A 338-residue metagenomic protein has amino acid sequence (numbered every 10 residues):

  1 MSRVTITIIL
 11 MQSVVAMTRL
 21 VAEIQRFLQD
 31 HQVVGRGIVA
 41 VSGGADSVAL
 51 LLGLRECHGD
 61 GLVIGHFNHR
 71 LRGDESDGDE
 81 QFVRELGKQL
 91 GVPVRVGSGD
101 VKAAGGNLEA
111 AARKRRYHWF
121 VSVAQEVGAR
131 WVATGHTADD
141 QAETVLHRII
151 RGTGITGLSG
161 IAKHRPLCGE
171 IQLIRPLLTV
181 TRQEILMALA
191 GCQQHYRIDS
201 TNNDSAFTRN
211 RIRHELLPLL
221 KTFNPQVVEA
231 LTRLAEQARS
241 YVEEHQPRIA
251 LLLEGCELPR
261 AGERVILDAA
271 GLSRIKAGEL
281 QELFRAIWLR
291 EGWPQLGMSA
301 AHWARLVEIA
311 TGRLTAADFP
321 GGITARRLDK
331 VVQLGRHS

Functional and structural regions predicted by a protein language model:
S2-A45, V63, F67-H69, G99-V101 (+4 more regions): AMP-forming adenylation/ATP pyrophosphatase catalytic core
I8-E215: Core alpha/beta nucleotide-donor-binding catalytic domains of modification enzymes
T137, L186-E229, R233-E236, S240 (+3 more regions): Mid-to-C-terminal catalytic subdomains of enzymes that bind/position adenosyl phosphate moieties or nucleic-acid
R151, I155, K221-P225, E243 (+2 more regions): Alpha-helix boundary/capping and short turn/kink residues
